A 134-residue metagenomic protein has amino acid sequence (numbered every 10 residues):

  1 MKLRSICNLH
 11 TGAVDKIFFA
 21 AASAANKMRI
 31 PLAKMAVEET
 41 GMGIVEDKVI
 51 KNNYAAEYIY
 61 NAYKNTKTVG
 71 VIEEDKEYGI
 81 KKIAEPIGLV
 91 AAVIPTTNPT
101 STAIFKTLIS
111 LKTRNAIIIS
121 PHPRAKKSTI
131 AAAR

Functional and structural regions predicted by a protein language model:
M1-I80: N-terminal Rossmann-like NAD(P)+-binding subdomain of aldehyde/semialdehyde dehydrogenases
N65-R134: Conserved small-residue-rich beta-alpha loop and adjacent elements that most often cradle the phosphate/pyrophosphate
